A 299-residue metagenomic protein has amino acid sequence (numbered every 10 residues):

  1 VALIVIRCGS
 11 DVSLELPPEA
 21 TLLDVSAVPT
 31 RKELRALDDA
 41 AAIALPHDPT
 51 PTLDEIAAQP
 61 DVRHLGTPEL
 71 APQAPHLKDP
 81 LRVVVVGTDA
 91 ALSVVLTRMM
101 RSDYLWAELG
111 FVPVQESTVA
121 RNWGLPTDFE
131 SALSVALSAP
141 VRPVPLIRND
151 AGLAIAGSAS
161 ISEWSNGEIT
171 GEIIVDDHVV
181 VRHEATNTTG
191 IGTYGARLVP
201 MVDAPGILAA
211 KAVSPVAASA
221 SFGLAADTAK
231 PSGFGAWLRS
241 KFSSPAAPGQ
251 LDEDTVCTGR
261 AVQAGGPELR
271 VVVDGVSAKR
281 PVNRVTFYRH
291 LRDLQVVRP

Functional and structural regions predicted by a protein language model:
I4-G9, P17, V28-A36, A42-D79 (+3 more regions): Catalytic core of DAGKc-family lipid kinases
S10-V12, V84-S93, V114-T118: Gly/Ser/Thr-rich loops at beta-strand to alpha-helix junctions that form or flank small-molecule/cofactor-binding
D11-S13, E163, L294-V296: Short, acidic Gly/Pro/Ser/Thr-rich loop/turn segments
S13-T21: Short, aromatic/basic amphipathic alpha-helical patches
D24, R82, D89-A90, L96-R98: Feature detects long, helix-prone N-terminal segments enriched in hydrophobes
G249-P299: Extended, charged low-complexity segments that frequently continue into or abut oligomerization scaffolds
